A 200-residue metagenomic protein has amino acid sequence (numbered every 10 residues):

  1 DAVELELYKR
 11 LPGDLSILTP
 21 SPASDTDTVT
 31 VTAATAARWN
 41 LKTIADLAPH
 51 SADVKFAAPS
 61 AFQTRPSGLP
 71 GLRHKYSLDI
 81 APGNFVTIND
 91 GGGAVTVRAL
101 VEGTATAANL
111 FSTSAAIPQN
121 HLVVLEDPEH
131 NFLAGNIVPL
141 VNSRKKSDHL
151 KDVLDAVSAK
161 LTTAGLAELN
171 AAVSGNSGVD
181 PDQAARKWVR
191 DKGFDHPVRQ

Functional and structural regions predicted by a protein language model:
D1-E4, V31-A33, P59, G103-A115 (+1 more regions): Beta->alpha turn/N-cap motifs
D1-L18, D79, T104, A116-E129: Ligand-binding "clamshell"
T19-T28, D127-N136: Short Pro/Gly-enriched coil loops immediately N-terminal to beta-strands
S21-G93, A164, G178-Q183: Bilobed "Venus flytrap"/periplasmic-binding protein-like clamshell domains and structurally analogous long
T26-A37, G135-D148: A bilobed periplasmic-binding-protein/Venus flytrap-type ligand-binding module shared by bacterial periplasmic
T35-A37, A61-T64, T113-I117, R144-K146: Solvent-exposed loop/turn segments at secondary-structure junctions within structured extracellular/periplasmic domains
L47, V97-V101: Hydrophobic residues within well-ordered alpha-helices
S67, G71-K75, H149-Q200: An extracytoplasmic/periplasmic, membrane-proximal ligand-sensing/linker region
